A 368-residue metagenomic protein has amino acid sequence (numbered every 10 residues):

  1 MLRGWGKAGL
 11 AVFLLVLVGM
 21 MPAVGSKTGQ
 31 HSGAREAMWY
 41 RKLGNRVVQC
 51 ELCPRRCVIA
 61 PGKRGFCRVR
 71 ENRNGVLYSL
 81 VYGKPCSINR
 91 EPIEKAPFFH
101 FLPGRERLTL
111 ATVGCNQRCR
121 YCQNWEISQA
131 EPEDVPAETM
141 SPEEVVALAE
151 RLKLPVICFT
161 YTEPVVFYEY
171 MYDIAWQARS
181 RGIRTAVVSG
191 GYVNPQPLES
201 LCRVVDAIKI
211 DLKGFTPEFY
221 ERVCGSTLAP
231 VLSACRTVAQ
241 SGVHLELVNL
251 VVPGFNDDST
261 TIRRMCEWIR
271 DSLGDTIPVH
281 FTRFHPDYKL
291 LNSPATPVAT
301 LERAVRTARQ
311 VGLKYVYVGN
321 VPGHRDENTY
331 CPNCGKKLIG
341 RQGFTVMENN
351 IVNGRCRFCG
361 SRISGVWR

Functional and structural regions predicted by a protein language model:
M1-L10: Bacterial N-terminal signal peptides that target proteins for export
F13-P61, F255-R368: Auxiliary Fe-S-binding modules of radical SAM enzymes
G25-C50, R55-T112, W125-Q129, K337-I339: N-terminal [4Fe-4S]-dependent radical SAM core
G65-V76, L80-I88, E133-P142, T345-R357: Short cysteine/histidine-rich metal-coordination sites, predominantly Zn2+-binding motifs
L77-L102, E106-R107, E144-T162, G360-R368: Short Fe-S-cluster ligation motifs
F99-H100, E199, E348: Short secondary-structure boundary/capping segments
P103-V113, Q117-L152: Glycine-rich active-site/cofactor-binding loop and its immediate structural neighborhood
T139-A299, A304: Conserved AdoMet/S-adenosylmethionine-binding subsite of the radical SAM
